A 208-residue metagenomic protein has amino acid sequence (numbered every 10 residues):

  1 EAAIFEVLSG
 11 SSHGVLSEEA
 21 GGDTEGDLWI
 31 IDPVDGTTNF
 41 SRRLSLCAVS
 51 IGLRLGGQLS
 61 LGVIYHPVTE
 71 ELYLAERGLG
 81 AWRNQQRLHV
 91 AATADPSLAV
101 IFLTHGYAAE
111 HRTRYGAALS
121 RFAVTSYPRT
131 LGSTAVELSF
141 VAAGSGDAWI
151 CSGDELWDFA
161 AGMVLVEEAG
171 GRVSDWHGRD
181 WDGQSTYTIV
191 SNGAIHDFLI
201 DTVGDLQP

Functional and structural regions predicted by a protein language model:
E1, E18-E19, D32-D35, N39 (+3 more regions): Acidic active-site catalytic centers that drive phospho-/nucleotidyl reactions and related ester hydrolyses
E1-V34, A194-D201, P208: N-terminal subdomain of lithium-sensitive/metallo-dependent phosphomonoesterases centered on the IMPase/IPPase/PAP
A3, A48, A161-V164: Short amphipathic alpha-helical face segments that pack within enzyme cores and frequently flank/anchor catalytic
L8, G36-T37, I101, V166: Conserved S/T- and glycine-rich ATP-binding loop of Class I adenylate-forming
G21-D23, R42, G56, L74 (+2 more regions): Solvent-exposed alpha-helices and their adjacent loops that cap or buttress functional pockets in soluble metabolic
E25-W82: DPxDG-like acidic metal-binding loop motif
R83-N84, H89: A structural micro-motif at secondary-structure boundaries
H89-P208: An extended, acidic
